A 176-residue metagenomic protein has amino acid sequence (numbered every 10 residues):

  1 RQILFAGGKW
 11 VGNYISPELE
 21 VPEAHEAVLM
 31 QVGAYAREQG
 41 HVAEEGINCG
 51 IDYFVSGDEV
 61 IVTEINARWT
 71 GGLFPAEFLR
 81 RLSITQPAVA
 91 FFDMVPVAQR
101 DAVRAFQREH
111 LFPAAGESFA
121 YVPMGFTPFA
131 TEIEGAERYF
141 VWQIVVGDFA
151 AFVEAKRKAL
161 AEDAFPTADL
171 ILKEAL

Functional and structural regions predicted by a protein language model:
R1-A6, F54-I61, T70: Phosphate-binding site of ATP-dependent enzymes
R1-E23, E77-Q86: Extended active-site and interfacial segments that coordinate phosphate-rich ligands in large catalytic machineries
R1-I3, I65, V146: Structured loops at beta-to-helix junctions and adjacent beta-edge loops in soluble globular domains
W10-G57, V95-Y121: A long amphipathic alpha-helix within ATP-dependent nucleotide-binding catalytic cores
E45, P75-F78: Short acidic alpha-helical/loop segments enriched in Asp/Glu that coordinate divalent cations
G50, V62, F91: Generic enzyme active-site microenvironment
I65-A76: Glycine-rich phosphate/pyrophosphate-binding beta-alpha loops
I84-L176: Peripheral (often C-terminal) accessory segments that flank ATP-dependent C-N-forming ligase machineries
